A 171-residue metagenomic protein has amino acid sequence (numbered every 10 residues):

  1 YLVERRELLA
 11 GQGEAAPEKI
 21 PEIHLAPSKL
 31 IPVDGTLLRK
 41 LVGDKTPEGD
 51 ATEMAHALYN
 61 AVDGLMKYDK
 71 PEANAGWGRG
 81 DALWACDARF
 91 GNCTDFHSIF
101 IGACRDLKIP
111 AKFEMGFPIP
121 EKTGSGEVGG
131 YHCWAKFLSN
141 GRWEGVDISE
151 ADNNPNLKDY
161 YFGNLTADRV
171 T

Functional and structural regions predicted by a protein language model:
Y1-D87: Acidic low-complexity segments
G49, W84-G91, D95, S125-G126: A short glycine-/small-residue-rich loop at the edge of a beta-strand within enzyme catalytic domains
L58, R89-C104: Active-site nucleophilic cysteine motif
P71-A75, C93-I99, H132-W134: A broad, low-specificity signal for short, low-complexity segments enriched in glycine/proline and polar/charged
S98-T171: Hydrophobic/aromatic-rich core segments of domains that either
